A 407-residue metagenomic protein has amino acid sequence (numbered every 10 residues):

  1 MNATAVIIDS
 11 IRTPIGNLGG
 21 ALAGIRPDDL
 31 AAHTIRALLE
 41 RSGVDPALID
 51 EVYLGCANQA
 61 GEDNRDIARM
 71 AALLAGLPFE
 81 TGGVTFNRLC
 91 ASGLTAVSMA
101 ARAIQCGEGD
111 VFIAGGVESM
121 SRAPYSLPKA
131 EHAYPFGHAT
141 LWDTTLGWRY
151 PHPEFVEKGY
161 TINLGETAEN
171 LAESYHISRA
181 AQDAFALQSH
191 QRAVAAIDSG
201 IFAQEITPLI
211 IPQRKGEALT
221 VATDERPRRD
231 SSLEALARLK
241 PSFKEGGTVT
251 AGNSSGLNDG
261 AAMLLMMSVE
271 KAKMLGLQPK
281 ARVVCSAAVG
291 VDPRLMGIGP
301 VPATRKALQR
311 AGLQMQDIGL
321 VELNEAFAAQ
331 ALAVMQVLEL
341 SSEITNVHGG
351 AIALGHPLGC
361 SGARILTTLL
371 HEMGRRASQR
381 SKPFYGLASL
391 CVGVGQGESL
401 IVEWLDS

Functional and structural regions predicted by a protein language model:
M1-R26, A37, L146, L233-I298 (+5 more regions): Condensing-enzyme catalytic core mediating Claisen C-C bond formation in acyl metabolism
R12-T13, G24-D28, A32-H33, R41 (+3 more regions): N-terminal extracellular/periplasmic Venus flytrap/periplasmic-binding protein-like
A23-F112, G116-F136, I206-V221, R294-L295 (+1 more regions): Conserved beta-ketoacyl condensing-enzyme motif
I25, C56-F112, T145-G147, G159-N163 (+4 more regions): Conserved catalytic cysteine-centered active-site region of acyl-thioester-dependent Claisen-condensing enzymes
P27-G43, I67-A71, A96-M99, L164-L171 (+5 more regions): Short, well-ordered amphipathic alpha-helical segments that serve as non-catalytic structural scaffolds within diverse
D50, E166-E169, F202-E205, Q213-K215 (+1 more regions): Active-site pocket-lining segment
F86-E118, A172-I201, M263-E270, M335 (+2 more regions): Active-site-proximal alpha-helical scaffold in enzymes
V111-N170: Flexible glycine-/small-residue-enriched beta->alpha junction loops that bind anionic phosphate/pyrophosphate groups
